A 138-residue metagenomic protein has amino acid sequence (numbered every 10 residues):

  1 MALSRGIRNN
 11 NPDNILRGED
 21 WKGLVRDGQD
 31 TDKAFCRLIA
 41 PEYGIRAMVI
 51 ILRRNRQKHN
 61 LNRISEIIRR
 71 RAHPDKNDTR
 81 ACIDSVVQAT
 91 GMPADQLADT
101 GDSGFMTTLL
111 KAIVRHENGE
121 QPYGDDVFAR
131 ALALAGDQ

Functional and structural regions predicted by a protein language model:
M1-Q138: Cell-wall polysaccharide-cleaving catalytic domain and substrate-binding groove, primarily in peptidoglycan/chitin
